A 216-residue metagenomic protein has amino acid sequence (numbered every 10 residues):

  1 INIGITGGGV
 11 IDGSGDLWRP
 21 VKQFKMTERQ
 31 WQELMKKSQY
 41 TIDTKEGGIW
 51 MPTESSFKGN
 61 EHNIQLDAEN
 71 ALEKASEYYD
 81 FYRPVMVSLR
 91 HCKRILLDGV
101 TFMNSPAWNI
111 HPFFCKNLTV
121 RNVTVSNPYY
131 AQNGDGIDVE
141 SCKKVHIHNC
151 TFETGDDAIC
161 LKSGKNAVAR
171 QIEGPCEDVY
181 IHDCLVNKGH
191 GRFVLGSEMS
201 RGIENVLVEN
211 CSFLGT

Functional and structural regions predicted by a protein language model:
I1-T216: Extracellular/periplasmic carbohydrate-active domains that bind, remodel, or depolymerize complex polysaccharides
